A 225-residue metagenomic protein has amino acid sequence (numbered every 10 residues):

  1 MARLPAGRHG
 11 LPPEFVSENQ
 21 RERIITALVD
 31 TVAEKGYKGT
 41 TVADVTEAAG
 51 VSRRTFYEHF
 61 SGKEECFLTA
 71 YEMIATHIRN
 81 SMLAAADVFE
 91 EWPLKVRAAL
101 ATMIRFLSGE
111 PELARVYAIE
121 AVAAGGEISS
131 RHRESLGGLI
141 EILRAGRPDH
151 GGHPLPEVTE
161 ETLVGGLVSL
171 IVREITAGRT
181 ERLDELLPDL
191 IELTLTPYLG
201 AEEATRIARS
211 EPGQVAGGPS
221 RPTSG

Functional and structural regions predicted by a protein language model:
M1-R8, R105, G109, E141 (+2 more regions): C-terminal peripheral helix-coil segments that are non-catalytic and often amphipathic
Q20, I24-V32, I78, M103: Short hydrophobic clusters on alpha-helical segments that form packing/core surfaces in small helical domains
R23, T31-E65, T69: Helix-turn-helix
Y37, I78-R79, L113-Y117, L167: Short, structured motif recognition centered on aromatic/hydrophobic residues
Y71-R79: Short, basic, alpha-helical segments at the C-terminal edge of helix-turn-helix-like DNA-binding modules
L83-E112: Hydrophobic alpha-helical connector segments
L107-G126, R144, V172: Amphipathic alpha-helical segments used for helix-helix packing
G125-D149, H153-S169, E185-E192: Amphipathic alpha-helical packing segments from all-alpha helical-bundle domains
